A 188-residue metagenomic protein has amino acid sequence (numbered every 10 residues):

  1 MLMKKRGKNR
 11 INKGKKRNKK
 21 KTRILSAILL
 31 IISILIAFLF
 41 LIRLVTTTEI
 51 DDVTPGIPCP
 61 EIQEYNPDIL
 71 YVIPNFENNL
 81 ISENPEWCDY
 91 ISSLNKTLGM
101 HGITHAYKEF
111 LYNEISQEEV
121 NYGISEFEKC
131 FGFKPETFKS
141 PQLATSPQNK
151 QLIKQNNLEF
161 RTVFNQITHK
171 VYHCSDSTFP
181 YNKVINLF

Functional and structural regions predicted by a protein language model:
L2-S33, F38-Y65, P147-F188: C-terminal active-site subregion of NodB/CE4 polysaccharide deacetylases
D68-N149: Metal-dependent polysaccharide deacetylase catalytic core of the NodB/CE4 family, i.e., the active-site-bearing domain
